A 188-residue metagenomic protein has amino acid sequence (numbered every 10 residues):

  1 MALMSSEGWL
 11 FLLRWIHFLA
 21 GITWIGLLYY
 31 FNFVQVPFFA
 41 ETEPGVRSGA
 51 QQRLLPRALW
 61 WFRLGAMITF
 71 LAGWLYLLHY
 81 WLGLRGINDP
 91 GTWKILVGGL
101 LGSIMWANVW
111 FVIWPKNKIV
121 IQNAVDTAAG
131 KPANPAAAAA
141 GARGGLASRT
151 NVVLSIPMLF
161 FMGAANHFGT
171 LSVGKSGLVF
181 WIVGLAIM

Functional and structural regions predicted by a protein language model:
M1-M188: Polytopic transmembrane helical bundles with strong interfacial aromatic enrichment
